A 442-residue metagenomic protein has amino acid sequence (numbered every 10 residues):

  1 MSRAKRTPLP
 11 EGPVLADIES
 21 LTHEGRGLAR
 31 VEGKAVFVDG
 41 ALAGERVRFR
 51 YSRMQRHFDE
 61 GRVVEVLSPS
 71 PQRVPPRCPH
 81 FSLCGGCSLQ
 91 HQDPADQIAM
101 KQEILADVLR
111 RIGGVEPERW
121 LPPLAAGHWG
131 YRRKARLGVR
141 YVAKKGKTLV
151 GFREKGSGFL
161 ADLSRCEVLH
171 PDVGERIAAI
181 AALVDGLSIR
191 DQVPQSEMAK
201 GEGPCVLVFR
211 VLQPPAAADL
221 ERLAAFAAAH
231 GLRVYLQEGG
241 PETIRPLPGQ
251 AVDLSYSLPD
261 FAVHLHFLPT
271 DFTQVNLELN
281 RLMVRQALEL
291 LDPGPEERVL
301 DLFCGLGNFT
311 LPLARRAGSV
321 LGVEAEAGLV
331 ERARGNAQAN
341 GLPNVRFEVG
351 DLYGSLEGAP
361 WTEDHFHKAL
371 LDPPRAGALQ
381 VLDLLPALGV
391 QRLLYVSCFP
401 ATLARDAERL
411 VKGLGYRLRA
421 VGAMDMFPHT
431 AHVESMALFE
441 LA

Functional and structural regions predicted by a protein language model:
M1-H80, K155, L300, R346-E348 (+1 more regions): Terminal RNA-binding accessory module
S2-L15, S20-H23, G186, P214-A442: Rossmann-like S-adenosyl-L-methionine
A29, G44, C87, F399 (+1 more regions): Residue-level signal for inorganic ion chemistry
V64-P76, S82-V193: Extended interfacial segments that mediate partner engagement and assembly in macromolecular machines
L121-H128, P194-M198, G239-T243, G422-F427: Short, solvent-exposed loop/turn elements at beta->coil junctions and helix N-caps that rim active or binding pockets
F159-P194, K200-P204, Q213-E238: Internal alpha/beta scaffold segment
